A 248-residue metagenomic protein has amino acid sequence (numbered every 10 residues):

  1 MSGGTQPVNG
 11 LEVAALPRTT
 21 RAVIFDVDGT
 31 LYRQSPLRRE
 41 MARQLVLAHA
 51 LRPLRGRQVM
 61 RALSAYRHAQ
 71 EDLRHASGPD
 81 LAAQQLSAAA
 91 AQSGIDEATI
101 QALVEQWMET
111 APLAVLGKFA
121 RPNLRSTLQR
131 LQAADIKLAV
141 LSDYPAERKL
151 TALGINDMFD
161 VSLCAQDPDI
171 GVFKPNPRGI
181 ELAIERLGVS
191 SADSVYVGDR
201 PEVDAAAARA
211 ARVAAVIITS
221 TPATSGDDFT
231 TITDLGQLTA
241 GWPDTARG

Functional and structural regions predicted by a protein language model:
M1-V23, R125-R130, I136-K137, L141 (+1 more regions): Asp-based, Mg2+/Mn2+-dependent phosphohydrolase catalytic module
S2-A65: Active-site neighborhood of HAD-like aspartate-dependent phosphohydrolases
P36-R39, R74-G78, I170-F173: Short, flexible/disordered intra-domain loops and linkers
R39-A48, A82-S87, E147: An amphipathic alpha-helix signature
R52-R55, Q92-A98, G154-N156, S190: Short coil/loop linkers at secondary-structure junctions
R61-E109: A metal-dependent, Asp-based hydrolase signature
D80, T99-Q101, E109-L138: Short, acidic loop-to-helix structural element flanking the phosphoryl-transfer center in phosphate-processing enzymes
L103-V104, A111-P112, V161, V189: Conserved acidic, metal-coordinating active-site core of Asp-based, Mg2+-dependent phosphoryl-transfer enzymes
